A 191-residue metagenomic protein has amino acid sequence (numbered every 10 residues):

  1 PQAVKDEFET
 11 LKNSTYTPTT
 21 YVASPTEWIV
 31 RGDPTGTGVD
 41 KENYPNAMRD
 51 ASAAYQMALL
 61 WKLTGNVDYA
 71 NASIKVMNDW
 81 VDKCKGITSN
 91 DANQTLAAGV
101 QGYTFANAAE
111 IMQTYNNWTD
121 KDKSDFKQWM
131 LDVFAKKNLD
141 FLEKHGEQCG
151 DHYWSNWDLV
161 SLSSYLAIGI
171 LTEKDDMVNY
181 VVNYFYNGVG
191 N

Functional and structural regions predicted by a protein language model:
P1-E147, L159, S163, Y186: Extracellular glycan-targeting catalytic surfaces
M112-Y115, I168, T172: Residue-level signature of the C-terminal ends
Y153-V160, L166, I170: His-enriched metal-coordination microenvironments in redox/metal-binding proteins
G169-N191: Long, repeat-rich segments with strong aromatic
